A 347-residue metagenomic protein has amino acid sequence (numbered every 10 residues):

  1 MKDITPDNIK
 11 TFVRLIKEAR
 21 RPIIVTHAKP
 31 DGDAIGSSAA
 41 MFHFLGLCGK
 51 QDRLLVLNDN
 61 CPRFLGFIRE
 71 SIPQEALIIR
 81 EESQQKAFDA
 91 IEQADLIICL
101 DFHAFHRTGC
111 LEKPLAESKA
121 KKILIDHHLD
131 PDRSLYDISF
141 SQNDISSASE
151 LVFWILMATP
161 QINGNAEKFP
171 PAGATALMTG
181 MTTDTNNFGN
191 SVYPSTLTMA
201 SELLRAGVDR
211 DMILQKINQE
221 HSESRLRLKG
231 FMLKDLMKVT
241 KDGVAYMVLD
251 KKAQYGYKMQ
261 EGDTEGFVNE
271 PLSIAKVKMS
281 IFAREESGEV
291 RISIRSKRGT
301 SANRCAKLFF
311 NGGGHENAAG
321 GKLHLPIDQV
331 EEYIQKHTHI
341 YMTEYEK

Functional and structural regions predicted by a protein language model:
M1-K10, K113-I123, D144-V152: An acidic intrinsically disordered interaction segment
K2-A28, G36-S71, E75-L77, E82 (+4 more regions): Hydrophobic helix-and-loop "lid/oligomerization" segment in the mid-to-C-terminal part of catalytic domains
K29-P30, F102-F105, H128-D130, K251-K252 (+1 more regions): Short glycine-rich anion-binding loops that position phosphate/pyrophosphate groups of nucleotides and phosphorylated
A40-F42, P114-E117, F140-S141, M199: Glycine-rich, phosphate-binding/catalytic loops in enzymes
L77-Y136: Active-site cofactor/cluster-binding pocket
Q85-F88, C110-P114, S139-Q142, A166-K168 (+1 more regions): A generic local secondary-structure boundary/capping motif
I98, K121-I125, I138-S141, A245 (+1 more regions): Hydrophobic/aromatic beta-strand patches that form the interior of the parallel beta-sheet core in alpha/beta enzyme
H127-A200: Short alpha-helices
